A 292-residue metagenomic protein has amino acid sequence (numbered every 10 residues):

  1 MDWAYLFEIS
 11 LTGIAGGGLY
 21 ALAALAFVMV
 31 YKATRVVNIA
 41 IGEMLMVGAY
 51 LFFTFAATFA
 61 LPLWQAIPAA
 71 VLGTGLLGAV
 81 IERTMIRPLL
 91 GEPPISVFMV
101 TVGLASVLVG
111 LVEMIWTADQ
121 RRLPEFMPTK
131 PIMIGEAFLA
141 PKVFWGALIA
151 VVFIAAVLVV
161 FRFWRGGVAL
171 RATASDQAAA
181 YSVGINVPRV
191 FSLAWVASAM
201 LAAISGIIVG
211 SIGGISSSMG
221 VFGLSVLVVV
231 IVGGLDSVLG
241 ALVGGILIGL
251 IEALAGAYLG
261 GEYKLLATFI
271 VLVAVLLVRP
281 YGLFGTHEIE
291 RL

Functional and structural regions predicted by a protein language model:
M1-A23, L51, F59-A66, E92-F98 (+4 more regions): Membrane-interfacial amphipathic/re-entrant helices at transmembrane-helix boundaries
Y5, T84, I115, S175-S182 (+2 more regions): Cytosolic-side transmembrane-helix boundaries in multi-pass membrane proteins
Y5-A57, V80-S96, L193, V230-V238: Single transmembrane alpha-helix segments in multi-pass membrane proteins
T12, G16, F138-I215, V238-G244: Helix-loop-helix "hairpin" substructures at the membrane interface of multi-pass membrane proteins
Y20, A24, A60-L72, S192-A202 (+1 more regions): Transmembrane alpha-helical segments in multi-pass inner-membrane proteins
G42-V47, L89-E113, M219-I231, G260-R279: Pore- or pathway-lining transmembrane helices of multi-pass membrane proteins that form conduits for solutes/ions
A60-L104, L111, V157, V243-I248 (+2 more regions): Alpha-helical transmembrane segments within multi-pass membrane transporters and channels
P88-F163, V190-L193, L254, L259 (+1 more regions): Transmembrane helix-bundle core of multi-pass membrane transporters and related energy-transducing complexes
